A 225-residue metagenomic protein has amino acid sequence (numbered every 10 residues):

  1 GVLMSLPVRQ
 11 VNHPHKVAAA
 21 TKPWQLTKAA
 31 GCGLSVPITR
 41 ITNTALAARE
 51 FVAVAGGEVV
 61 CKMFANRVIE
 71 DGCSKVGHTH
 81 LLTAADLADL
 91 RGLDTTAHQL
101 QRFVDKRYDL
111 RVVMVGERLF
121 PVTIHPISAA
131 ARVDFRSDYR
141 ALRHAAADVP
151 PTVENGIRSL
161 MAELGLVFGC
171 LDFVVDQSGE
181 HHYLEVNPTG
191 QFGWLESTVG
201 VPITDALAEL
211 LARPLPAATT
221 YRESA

Functional and structural regions predicted by a protein language model:
G1-V36: Conserved N-proximal alpha/beta basic substrate-recognition cap immediately N-terminal to, or forming the N-lobe
Q10-N12, I38-T42, C61, L100: General beta-strand structural signal in soluble alpha/beta enzymes
V17, N43-L46, V104: Short beta->alpha linker loops
C32-G56: Rossmann-like NAD(P)H-binding beta-loop-alpha module
A48-R49, A53-P151, N155-G156: Phosphate-binding site of ATP-dependent enzymes
A147-P151, S159-L166, V175-A225: C-terminal active-site "lid" helix and adjoining low-complexity regulatory extension at the edge of ATP-using catalytic
L171-F173: Hydrophobic residue at the +6 position relative to the catalytic HRD Asp in the kinase catalytic loop
